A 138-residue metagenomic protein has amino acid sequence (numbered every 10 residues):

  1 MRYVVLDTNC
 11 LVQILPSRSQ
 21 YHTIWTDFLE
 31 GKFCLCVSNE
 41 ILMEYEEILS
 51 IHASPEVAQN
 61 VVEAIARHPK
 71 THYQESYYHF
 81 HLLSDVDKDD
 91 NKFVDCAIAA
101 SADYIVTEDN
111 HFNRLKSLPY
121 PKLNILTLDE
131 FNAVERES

Functional and structural regions predicted by a protein language model:
M1-R18: Metal-dependent nucleic-acid phosphoesterase active-site entry motif
L6, H22-S50: PIN/NYN-family metal-dependent endoribonuclease catalytic core
D7-T8, V37-S38, E108-D109, T127: A secondary-structure boundary/capping signal
C10-L11, I41, H111-F112: Alpha-helix capping/helix-boundary segments
D27, C96, S117: Hydrophobic/aromatic ligand-binding patch that stacks against planar heteroaromatic rings of cofactors or nucleotides
K70-I105, N110, R114: Active-site neighborhoods of divalent-metal-dependent phosphate/nucleic-acid chemistry enzymes
N110-S138: Acidic, PIN/NYN-like endoribonuclease modules and their adjacent C-terminal/linker elements
